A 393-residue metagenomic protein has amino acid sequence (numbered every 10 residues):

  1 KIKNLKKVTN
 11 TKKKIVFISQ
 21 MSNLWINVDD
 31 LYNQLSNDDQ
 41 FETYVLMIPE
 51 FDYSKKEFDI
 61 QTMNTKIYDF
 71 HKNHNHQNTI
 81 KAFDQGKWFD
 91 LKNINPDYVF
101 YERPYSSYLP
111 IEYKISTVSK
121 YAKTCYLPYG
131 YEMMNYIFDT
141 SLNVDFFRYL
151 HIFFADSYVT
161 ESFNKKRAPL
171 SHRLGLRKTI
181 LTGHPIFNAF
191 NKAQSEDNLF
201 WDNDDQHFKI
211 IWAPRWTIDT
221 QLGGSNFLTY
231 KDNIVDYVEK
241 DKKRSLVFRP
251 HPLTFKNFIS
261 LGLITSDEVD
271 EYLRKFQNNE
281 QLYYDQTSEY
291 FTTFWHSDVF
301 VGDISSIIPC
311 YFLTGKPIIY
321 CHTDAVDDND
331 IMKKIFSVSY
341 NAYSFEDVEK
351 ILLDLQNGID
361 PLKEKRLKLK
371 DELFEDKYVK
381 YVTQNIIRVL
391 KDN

Functional and structural regions predicted by a protein language model:
K1, L353-N393: C-terminal amphipathic helix plus adjacent low-complexity, charged tail appended to glycosyltransferase catalytic
K1-K14: Non-catalytic membrane-proximal stalk/linker segments that position and tether the catalytic domains
K13-A189: Active-site and donor-binding regions of nucleotide-sugar-utilizing enzymes
I26-D29, T179, P185-V269, E375-Q384: Conserved catalytic-core segment of nucleotide-activated headgroup transferases in glycan assembly
Q77-D84, T182, Q281-Q286, S337-I351: Short acidic-hydrophobic, aromatic-tinged amphipathic segments that line or gate anion-handling sites
C125, D285-N329: A donor-sugar binding/catalytic signature common to diverse glycosyltransferases and related nucleotide-sugar
G262-Q286: Nucleotide-activated donor-binding/catalytic signature segment of Leloir-type glycosyltransferases, i.e., the conserved
D267, L313-I359: Nucleotide-sugar donor-binding patch of glycosyltransferase catalytic domains
